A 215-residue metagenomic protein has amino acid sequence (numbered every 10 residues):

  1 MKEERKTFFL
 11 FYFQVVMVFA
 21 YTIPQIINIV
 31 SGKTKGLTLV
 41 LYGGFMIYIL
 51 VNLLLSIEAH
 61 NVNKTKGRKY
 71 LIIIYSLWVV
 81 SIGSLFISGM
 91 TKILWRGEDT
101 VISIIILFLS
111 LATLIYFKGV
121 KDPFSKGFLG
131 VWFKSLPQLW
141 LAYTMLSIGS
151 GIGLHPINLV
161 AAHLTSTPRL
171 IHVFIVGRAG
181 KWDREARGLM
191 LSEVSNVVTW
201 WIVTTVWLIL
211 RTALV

Functional and structural regions predicted by a protein language model:
M1-V215: Alpha-helical membrane-protein topology signature
